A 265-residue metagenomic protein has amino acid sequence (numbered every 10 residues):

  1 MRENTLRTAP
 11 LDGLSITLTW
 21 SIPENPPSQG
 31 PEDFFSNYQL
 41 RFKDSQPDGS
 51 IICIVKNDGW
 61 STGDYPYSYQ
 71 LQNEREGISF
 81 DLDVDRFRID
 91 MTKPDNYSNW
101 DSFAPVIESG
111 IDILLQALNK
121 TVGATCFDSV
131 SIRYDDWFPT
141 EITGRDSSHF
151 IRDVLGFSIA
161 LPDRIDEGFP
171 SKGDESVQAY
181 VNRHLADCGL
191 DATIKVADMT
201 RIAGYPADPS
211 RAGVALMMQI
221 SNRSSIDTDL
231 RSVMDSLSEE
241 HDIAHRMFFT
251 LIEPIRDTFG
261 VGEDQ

Functional and structural regions predicted by a protein language model:
M1-V84, Q265: N-terminal low-complexity, intrinsically disordered segments
E3, S68-Q70, R75, C126-P209 (+1 more regions): Aromatic/basic-lined ligand-recognition segments that form π-stacking hydrophobic pockets flanked by Lys/Arg to engage
N4, P94-S102, S232, S236: Conserved aromatic-histidine-acidic binding/catalytic patches
P10-T17, S79-S98, C126-D135, S210-I226: Glycine-rich, often proline-containing surface loops adjacent to acidic residues and nearby aromatics that form
E24-G30, S98-N99, D227-M234: Short, conserved charged micro-motifs
Y38-F42, Q46, G110-N119, E240 (+1 more regions): Hydrophobic, Leu/Ile/Phe/Ala-enriched alpha-helical segments that form helix-helix packing faces
D101, P105-C126: Secondary-structure boundary elements
A207-Q265: Long, compositionally biased interface segments
